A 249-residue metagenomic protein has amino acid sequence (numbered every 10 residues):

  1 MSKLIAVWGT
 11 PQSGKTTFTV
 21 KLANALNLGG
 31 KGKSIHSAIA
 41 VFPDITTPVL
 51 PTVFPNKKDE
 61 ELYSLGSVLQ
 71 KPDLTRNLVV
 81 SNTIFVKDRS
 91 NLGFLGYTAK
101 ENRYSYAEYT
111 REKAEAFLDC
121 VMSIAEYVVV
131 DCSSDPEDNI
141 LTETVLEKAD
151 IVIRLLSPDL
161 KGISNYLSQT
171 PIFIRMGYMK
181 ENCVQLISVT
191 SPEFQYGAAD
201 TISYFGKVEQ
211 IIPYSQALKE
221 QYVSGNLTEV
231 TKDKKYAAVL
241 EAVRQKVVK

Functional and structural regions predicted by a protein language model:
K3-T75, Y127, C132: Walker A/P-loop NTP-binding active-site region of P-loop NTPases, recognizing the glycine-rich GxxxxGKT/S
V7, V41, G96-Y97, V129-D131 (+2 more regions): Conserved beta-strand segments of the P-loop GTPase G domain that flank and frequently precede/overlap
R76-R89, F94-D138: Cytosolic-facing regulatory segments adjacent to core modules
E108-E115, L167-E193, V230: P-loop/Walker A phosphate-binding loop and immediately adjacent motor/lid segment at beta-alpha junctions
M122-S123, N139-D159: Inter-motif core of Ras-like GTPase G domains
Y127, I151, K207-Q210: Well-ordered beta-strand positions
I187-V230: Beta-strand-loop-alpha "switch" segments that mediate conformational coupling across diverse proteins
Q221-K249: NTP-binding/hydrolysis catalytic cores, primarily Walker-type P-loop NTPases
